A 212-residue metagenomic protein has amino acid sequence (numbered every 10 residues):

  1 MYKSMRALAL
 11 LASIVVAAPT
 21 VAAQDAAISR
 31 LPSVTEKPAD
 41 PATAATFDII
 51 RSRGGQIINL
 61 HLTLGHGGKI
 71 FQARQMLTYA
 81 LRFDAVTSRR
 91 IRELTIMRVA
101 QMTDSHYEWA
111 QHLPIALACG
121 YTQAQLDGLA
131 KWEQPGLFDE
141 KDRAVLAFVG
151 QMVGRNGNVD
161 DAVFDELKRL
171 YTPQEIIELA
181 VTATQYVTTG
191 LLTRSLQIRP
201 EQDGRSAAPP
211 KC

Functional and structural regions predicted by a protein language model:
M1-A9: Bacterial N-terminal signal peptides that target proteins for export
Y2-K3, I14, Q24: Short, intrinsically disordered or compositionally biased N-terminal tails of bacterial proteins
L8-A18: Bacterial N-terminal signal peptides
A22-C212: Hydrophobic alpha-helical segments
